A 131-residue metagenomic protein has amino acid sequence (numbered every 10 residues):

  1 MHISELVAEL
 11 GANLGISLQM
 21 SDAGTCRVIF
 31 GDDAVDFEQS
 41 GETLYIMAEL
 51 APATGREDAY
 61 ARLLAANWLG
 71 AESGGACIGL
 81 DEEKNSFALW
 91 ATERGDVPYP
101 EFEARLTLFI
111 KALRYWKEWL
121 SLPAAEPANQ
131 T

Functional and structural regions predicted by a protein language model:
M1-A34, A71-G75, G79-D81: Charge-rich, low-complexity N-terminal segments
V35-D36, V97: Short, charged/polar, Gly/Pro-enriched secondary-structure boundary elements
D36-E49: Short, well-structured hydrophobic secondary-structure segments
M47-E83: Short, internal acidic amphipathic alpha-helical interface segments that mediate docking to partner proteins
F87-A91: Short, aliphatic-rich beta-strand segments
G95-A104: A short acidic/glycine-rich loop-to-helix N-cap element
R105, I110-L113: Helix-rich interaction surfaces within compact, conserved domain-sized segments that mediate assembly or partner
L120-T131: Short, highly charged C-terminal tails/helix-capping segments
